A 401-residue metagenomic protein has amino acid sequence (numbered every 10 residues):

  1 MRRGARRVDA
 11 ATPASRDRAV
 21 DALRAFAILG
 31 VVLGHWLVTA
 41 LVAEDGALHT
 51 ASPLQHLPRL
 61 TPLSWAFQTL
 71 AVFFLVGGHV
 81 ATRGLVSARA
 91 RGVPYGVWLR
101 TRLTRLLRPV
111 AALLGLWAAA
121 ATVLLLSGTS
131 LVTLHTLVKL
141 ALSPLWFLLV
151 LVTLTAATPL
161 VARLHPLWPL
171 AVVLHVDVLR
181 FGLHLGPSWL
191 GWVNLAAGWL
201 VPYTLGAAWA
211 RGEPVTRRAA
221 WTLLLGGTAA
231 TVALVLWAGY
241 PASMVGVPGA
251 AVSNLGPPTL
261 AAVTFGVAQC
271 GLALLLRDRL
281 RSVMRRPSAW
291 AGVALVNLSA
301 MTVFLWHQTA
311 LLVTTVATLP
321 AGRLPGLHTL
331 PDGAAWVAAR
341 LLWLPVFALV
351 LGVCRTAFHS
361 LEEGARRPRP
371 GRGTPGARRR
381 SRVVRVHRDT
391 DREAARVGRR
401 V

Functional and structural regions predicted by a protein language model:
R2-V401: Alpha-helical transmembrane segments and their immediate juxtamembrane cytosolic regions
